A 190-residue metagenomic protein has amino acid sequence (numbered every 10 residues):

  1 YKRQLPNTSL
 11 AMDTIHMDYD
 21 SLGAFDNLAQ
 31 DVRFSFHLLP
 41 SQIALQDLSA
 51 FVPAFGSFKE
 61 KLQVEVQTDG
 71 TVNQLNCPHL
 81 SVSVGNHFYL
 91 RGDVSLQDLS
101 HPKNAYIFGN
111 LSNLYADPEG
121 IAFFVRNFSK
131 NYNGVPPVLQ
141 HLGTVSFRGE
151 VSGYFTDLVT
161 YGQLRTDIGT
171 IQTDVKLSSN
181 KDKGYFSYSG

Functional and structural regions predicted by a protein language model:
K2-F36, P53-A54, L62-N73, H79-V82 (+5 more regions): Extended lipid/amphipathic-ligand handling interfaces
I43, L114-A116, D167-G169: Structural signature of outer-membrane beta-barrel domains
I43-L48, S57-K59, G70-Q74, V125-Y132 (+1 more regions): Flexible, solvent-exposed coil segments and beta strand-coil junctions, predominantly the extracellular/periplasmic
L114-F124: Outer-membrane beta-barrel translocator/channel fold
